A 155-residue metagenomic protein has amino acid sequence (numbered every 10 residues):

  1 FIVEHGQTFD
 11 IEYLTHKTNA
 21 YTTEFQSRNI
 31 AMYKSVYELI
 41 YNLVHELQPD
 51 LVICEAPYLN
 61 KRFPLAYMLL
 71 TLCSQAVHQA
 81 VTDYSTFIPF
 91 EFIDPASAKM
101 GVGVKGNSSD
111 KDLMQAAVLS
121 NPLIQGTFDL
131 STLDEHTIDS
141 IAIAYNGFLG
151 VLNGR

Functional and structural regions predicted by a protein language model:
F1-R155: Phosphate- and other anionic-substrate recognition elements at nucleic-acid/protein interfaces
